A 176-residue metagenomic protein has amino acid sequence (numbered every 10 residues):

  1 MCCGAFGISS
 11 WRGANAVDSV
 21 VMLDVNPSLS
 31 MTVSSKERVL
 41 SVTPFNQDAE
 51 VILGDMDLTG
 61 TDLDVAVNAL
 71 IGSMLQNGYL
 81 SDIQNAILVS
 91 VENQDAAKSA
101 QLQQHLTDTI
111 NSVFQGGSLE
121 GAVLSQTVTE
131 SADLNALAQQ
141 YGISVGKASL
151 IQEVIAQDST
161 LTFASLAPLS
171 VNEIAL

Functional and structural regions predicted by a protein language model:
M1-V17: Single-pass transmembrane signal-anchor helices and their membrane-water interface zones
R12-L176: Polar, acidic low-complexity tracts enriched in Ser/Thr/Gln/Glu with frequent Gly/Pro and Thr-Pro motifs
